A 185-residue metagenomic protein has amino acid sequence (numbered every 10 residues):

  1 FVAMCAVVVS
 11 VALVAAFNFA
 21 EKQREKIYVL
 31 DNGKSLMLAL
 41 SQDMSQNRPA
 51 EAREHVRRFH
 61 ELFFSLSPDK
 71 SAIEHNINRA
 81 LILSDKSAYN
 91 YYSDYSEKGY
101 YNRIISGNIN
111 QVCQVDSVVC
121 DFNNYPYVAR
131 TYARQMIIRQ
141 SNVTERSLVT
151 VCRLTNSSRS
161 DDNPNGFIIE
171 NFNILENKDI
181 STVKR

Functional and structural regions predicted by a protein language model:
F1-I27, D31-A50, E54, F64 (+1 more regions): Structured, amphipathic secondary-structure segments that form assembly/contact surfaces in multi-subunit
V56-F59: Early exported N-terminus immediately downstream of N-terminal targeting peptides
